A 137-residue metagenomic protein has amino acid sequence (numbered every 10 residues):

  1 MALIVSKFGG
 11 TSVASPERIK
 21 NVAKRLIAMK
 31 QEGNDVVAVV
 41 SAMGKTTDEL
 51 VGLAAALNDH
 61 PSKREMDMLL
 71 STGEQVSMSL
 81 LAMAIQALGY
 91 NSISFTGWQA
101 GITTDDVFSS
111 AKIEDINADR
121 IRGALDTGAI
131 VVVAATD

Functional and structural regions predicted by a protein language model:
M1-D137: Nucleotide/pyrophosphate-binding catalytic subdomain
